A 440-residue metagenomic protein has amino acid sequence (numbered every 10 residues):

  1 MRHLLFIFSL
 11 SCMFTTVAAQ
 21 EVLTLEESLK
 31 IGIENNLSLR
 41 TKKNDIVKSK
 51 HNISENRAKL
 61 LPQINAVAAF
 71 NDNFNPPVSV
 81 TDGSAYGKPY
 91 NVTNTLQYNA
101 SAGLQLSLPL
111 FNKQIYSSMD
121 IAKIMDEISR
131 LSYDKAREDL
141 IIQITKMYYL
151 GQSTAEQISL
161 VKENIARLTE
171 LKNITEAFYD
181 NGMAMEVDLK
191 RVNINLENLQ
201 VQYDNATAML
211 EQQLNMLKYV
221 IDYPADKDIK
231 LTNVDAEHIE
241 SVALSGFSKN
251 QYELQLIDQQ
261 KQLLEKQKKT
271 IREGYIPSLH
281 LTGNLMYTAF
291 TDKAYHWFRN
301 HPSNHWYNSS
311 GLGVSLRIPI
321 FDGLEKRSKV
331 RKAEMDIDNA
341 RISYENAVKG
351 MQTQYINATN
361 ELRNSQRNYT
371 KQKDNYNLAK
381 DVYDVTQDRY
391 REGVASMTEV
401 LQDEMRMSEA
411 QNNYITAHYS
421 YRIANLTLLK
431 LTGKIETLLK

Functional and structural regions predicted by a protein language model:
H3-M13: Sec-dependent N-terminal signal peptides
A19-N65, A69, N75, A225 (+3 more regions): Bacterial Sec-pathway N-terminal export signals of envelope proteins
R40-N44, R57, L110-R137, V187 (+3 more regions): Sec/SRP-type N-terminal targeting helices
H51, R137-N250, S365: Periplasmic alpha-helical coiled-coil/stalk elements that build and connect Gram-negative outer-membrane
V67-L104, T282-I318: Small/polar, glycine/serine/threonine/aspartate-rich low-complexity segments that form flexible
Y179-M183, Y390-V394, L431: A short glycine-centered flexible hinge/capping loop motif at secondary-structure junctions
V187, E392-I415: Short terminal targeting/anchoring segments
A225, N413-K440: Acidic, low-complexity, intrinsically disordered peripheral segments
